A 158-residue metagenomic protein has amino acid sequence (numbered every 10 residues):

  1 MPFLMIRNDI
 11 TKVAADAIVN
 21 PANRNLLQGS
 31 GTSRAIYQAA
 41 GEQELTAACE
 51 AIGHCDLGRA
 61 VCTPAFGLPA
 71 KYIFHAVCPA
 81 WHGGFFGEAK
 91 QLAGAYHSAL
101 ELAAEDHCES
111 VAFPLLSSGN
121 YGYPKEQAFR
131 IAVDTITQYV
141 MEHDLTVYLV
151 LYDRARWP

Functional and structural regions predicted by a protein language model:
M1-D106: Glycine-/small-residue-enriched capping loops at alpha/beta junctions
A80-P158: Phosphate/ribose-phosphate-bearing ligand recognition and processing surfaces, centered on ADP-ribose/NAD(+/P+) systems
